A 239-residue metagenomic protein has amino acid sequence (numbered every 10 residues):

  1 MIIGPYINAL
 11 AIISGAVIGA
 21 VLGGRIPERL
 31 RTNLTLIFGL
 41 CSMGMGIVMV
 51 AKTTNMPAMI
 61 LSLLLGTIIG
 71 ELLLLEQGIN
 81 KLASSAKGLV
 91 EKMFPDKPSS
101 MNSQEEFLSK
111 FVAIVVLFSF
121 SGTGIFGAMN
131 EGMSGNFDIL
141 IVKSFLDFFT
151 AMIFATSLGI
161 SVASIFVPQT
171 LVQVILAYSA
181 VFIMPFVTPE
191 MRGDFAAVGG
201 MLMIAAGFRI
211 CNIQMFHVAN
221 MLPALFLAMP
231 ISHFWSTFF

Functional and structural regions predicted by a protein language model:
M1, E28-R29, L75-K110: Intrinsically disordered, low-complexity non-transmembrane regions of multi-pass membrane transporters
M1-A9, R29, K52, M56 (+6 more regions): Hydrophobic, aromatic-rich alpha-helical transmembrane segments and their membrane-interface anchor motifs
M1-S14, L61, A128, G132-F145 (+1 more regions): Structural signature of hydrophobic alpha-helical transmembrane segments
I7-G19, G23, G39-L40, G44 (+15 more regions): Alpha-helical transmembrane segments in multi-pass membrane proteins
I18-R31, V48-T54, I153-L202, R209-H217: Transmembrane-helix boundary and interhelical-loop signature of multi-pass inner-membrane proteins
M49-P57, L73-A83: Transmembrane alpha-helix boundary signature
S99-S164: Internal active-site segments that recognize and position negatively charged phosphoryl groups and nucleotide moieties
A197-F239: Long hydrophobic alpha-helical segments typical of transmembrane helices together with their membrane-interfacial
